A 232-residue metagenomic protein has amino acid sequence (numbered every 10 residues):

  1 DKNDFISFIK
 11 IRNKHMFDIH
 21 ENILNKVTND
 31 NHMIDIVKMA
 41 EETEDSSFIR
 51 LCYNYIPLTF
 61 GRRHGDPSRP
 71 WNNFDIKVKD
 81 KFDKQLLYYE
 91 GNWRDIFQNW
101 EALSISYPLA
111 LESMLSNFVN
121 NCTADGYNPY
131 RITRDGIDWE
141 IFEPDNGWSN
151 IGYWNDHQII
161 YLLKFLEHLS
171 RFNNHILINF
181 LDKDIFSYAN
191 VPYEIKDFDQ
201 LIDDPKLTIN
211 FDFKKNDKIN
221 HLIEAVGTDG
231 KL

Functional and structural regions predicted by a protein language model:
D1-L232: Acidic, mature catalytic/reactive cores of soluble proteins
